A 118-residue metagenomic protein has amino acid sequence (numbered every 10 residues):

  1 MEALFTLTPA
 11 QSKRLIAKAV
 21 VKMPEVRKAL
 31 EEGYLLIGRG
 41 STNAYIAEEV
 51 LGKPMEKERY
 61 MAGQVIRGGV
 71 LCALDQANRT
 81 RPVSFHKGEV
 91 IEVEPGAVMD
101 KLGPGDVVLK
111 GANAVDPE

Functional and structural regions predicted by a protein language model:
M1-L15: N-terminal amphipathic/basic leader segments beginning at the initiator methionine
Q11-K22, A29, G52-E118: Ligand-binding beta-strand-loop-alpha-helix segment within the catalytic cores of soluble metabolic enzymes
R27-Y34: Flexible, glycine/charged-enriched surface loops at secondary-structure junctions
Y34-L36, V107: Conserved beta-strand elements of the Class I
I37-T42: Glycine-rich beta-strand-to-loop/alpha-helix junction loops that act as flexible
Y45-I46: Phosphate- and divalent-cation-binding pockets in alpha/beta enzyme and binding domains that engage nucleotide-derived
